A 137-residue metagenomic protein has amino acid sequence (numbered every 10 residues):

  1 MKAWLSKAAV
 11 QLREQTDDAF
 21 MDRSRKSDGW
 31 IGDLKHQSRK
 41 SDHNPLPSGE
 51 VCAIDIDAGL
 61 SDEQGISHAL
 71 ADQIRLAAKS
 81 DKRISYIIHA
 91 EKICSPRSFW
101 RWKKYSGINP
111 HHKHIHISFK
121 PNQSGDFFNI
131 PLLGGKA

Functional and structural regions predicted by a protein language model:
M1-F99, H112-F119: Secreted/periplasmic proteins that engage bacterial cell-wall peptidoglycan
A3, P121-A137: Low-complexity, Gly/Ser/Thr/Pro-rich intrinsically disordered linker/tail segments
P96-K103, N129-P131: Short amphipathic beta-strand/extended segments with alternating polar/hydrophobic composition
K103-N109: Short proline/glycine-enriched turn/loop segments at secondary-structure junctions
Y105, F119-P121: Secondary-structure transition/turn motif
N109-K113, D126: Short glycine/proline-enriched turn or capping motifs at secondary-structure junctions
